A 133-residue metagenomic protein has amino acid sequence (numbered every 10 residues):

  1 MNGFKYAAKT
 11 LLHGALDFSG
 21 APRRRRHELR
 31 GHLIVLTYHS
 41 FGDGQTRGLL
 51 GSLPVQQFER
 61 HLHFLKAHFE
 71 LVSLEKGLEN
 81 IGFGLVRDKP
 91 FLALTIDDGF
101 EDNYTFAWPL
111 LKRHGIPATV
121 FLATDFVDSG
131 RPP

Functional and structural regions predicted by a protein language model:
M1-L94, E101-P133: Terminal accessory/targeting
